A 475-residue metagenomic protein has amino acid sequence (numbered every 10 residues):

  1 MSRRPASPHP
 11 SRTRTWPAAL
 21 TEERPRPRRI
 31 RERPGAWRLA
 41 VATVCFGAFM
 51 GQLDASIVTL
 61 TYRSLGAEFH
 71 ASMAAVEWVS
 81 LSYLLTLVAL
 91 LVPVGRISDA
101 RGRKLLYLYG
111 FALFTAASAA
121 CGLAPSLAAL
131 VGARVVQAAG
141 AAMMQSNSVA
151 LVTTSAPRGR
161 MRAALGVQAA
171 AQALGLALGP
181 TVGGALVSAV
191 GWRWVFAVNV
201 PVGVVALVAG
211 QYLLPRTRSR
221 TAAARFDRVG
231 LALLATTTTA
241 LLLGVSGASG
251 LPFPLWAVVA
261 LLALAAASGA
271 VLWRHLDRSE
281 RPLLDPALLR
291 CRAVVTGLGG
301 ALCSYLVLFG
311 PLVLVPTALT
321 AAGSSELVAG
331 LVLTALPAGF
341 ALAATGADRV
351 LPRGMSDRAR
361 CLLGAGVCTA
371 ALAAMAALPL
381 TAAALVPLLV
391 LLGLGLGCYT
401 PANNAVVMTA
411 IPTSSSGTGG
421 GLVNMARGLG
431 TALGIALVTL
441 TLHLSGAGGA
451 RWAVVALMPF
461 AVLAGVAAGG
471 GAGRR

Functional and structural regions predicted by a protein language model:
S2-R4, R14-Y212, G366-T369, A373-A376 (+2 more regions): Transmembrane-helix bundle of Major Facilitator Superfamily
W37-L60, M73, V79, S148 (+4 more regions): 12-transmembrane solute porter fold
M50-T61, T86, R103, V195 (+4 more regions): Short helix-kink/termination motifs in transmembrane helices of multi-pass secondary transporters
Y107-Y109, M161-Q172, A223-L233, L289-A293 (+1 more regions): Cytoplasmic-side transmembrane-helix entry/capping segments in multi-pass membrane proteins
A128, S155-R162, A189-W194, S219-R225 (+3 more regions): Short juxtamembrane and helix-loop transition motifs at transmembrane-helix boundaries in membrane proteins
L151, S155, A185, L213 (+5 more regions): A residue-level signal for alpha-helical anchor/packing sites in multi-pass solute transporters
S188-A301, V307, L331-T334, M458: Hydrophobic transmembrane-helix bundles of small-molecule transporters
